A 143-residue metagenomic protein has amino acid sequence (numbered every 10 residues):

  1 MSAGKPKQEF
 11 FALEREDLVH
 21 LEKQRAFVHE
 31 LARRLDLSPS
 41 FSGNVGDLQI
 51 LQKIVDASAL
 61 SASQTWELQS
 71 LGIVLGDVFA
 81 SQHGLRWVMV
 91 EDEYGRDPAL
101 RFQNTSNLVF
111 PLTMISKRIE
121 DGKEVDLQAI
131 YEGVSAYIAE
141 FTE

Functional and structural regions predicted by a protein language model:
S2-T65: N-terminal low-complexity, intrinsically disordered segments
G4-K5, L21, D77, S81 (+2 more regions): Generic detection of intrinsically disordered/low-complexity segments and helix-coil linkers/edges
L13, L18, V28-E30, M89 (+3 more regions): Domain-length accessory/inserted modules outside core catalytic folds
S40-G43, D47, S70, V74 (+3 more regions): A sequence-level detector of short, solvent-exposed, charge-rich linear segments
I54-S58, Q82-H83, R118-G122: Generic structural signal for hydrophobic core residues of well-folded globular domains
W66-R118: Amphipathic protein-protein interaction modules
F102-E143: A recognition module on extended beta-rich or small alphabeta surfaces enriched in W/G with H and D/E
